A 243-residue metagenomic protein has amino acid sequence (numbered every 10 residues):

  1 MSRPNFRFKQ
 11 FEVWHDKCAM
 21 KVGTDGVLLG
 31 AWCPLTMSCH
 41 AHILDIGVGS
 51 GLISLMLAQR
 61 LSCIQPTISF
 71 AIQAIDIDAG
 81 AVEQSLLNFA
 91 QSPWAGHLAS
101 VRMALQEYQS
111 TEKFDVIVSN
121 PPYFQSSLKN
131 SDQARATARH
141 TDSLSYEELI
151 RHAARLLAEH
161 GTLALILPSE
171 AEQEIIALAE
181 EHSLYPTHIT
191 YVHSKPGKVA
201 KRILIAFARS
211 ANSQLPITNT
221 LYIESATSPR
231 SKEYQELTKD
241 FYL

Functional and structural regions predicted by a protein language model:
S2-H42, V48-R60, A206, Y222: SAM-dependent Rossmann-like transferase core, predominantly class I methyltransferases with a strong bias toward
Q10, H40, S69, A95-H97 (+2 more regions): A generic structural signal for alpha->beta connector loops
W14, Q73, A99-V101, T187-T190: General small-molecule cofactor/ligand-binding pocket signal
C18, V22, L144-A200: Conserved Class I SAM-dependent methyltransferase catalytic core
L29, N120, L149, F207: Residue-level signal for inorganic ion chemistry
A31-E112, V116-S119, Q125-N130: Conserved SAM/SAH cofactor-binding pocket of Class I
P121-E148, H152: Mobile active-site "lid"/loop adjacent to the S-adenosyl-L-methionine
V199-L243: SAM/dcSAM-binding transferase cores
